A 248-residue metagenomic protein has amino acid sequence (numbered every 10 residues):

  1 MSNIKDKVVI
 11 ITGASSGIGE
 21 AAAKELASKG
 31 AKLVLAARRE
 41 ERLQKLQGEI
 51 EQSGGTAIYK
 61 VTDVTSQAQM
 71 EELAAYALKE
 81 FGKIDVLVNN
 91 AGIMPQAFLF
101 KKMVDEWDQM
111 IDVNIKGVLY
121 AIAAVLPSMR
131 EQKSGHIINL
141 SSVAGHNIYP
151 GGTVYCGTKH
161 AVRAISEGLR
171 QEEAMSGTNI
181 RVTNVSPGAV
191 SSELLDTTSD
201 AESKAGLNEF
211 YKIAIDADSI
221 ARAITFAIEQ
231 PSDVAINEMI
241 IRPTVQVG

Functional and structural regions predicted by a protein language model:
V8, S15-S16: Conserved glycine-rich cofactor-binding loop
K29-L46: Conserved glycine-rich Rossmann-like NAD(P)H-binding loop of the short-chain dehydrogenase/reductase
E40-E41, V61-L73, V104: The beta1-alpha1 cofactor-binding region of Rossmann-like NAD(H)/NADP(H)-dependent oxidoreductases
F98-L99, E106-I111: Substrate-binding pocket helix/loop in short-chain dehydrogenase/reductase
I122, T158: Active-site helix of classical SDR
S142: Residue(s) in the substrate-gating loop at a strand-loop-helix junction that position the organic substrate next
I180, N184-V185, S203-G248: C-terminal helical subdomain
